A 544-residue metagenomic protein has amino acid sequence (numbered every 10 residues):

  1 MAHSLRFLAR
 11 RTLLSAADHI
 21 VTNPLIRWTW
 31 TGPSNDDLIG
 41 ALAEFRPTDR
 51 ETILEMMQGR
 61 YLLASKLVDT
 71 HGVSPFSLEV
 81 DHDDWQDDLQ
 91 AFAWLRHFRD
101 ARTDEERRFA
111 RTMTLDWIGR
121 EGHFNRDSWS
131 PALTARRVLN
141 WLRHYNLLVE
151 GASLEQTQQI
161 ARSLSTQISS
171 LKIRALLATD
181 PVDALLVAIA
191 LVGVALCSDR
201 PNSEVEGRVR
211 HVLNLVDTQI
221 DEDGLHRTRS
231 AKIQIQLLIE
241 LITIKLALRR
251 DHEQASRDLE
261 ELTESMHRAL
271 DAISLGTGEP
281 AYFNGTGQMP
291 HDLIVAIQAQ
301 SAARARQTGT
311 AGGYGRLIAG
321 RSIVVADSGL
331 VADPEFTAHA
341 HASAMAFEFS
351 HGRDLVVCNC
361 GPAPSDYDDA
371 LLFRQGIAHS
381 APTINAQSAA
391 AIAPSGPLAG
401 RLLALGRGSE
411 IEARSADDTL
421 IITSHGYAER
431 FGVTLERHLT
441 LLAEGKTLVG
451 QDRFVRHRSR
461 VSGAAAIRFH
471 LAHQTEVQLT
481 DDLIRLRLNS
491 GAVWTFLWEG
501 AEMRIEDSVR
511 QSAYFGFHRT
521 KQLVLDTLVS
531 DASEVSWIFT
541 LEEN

Functional and structural regions predicted by a protein language model:
M1-T70: Extreme N-terminal leader/anchor segments
I53-L54, T308-T310, A340-A342, Q375 (+2 more regions): Short solvent-exposed loop/turn micro-motifs enriched in small/polar/acidic residues
S65-H71, E106, A110-R111: Helix-turn-helix repeat elements of alpha-solenoid scaffolds
V68, S322-V324, V356, A389 (+2 more regions): Short, isolated positions in well-ordered beta-strands
S77, D83, A135, D368 (+1 more regions): CBM-like, beta-strand-rich accessory domains located in the C-terminal region of large, secreted polysaccharide-active
H82-T263: Aromatic-lined, polymer-binding surfaces characteristic of secreted/periplasmic polysaccharide-degrading enzymes
Q90, G313, M345, A378 (+1 more regions): Residues that flank catalytic or metal-binding motifs in active/ligand-binding sites
D221-P364: Carbohydrate-active enzyme catalytic cores, enriched for enzymes that act on polyanionic acidic polysaccharides
